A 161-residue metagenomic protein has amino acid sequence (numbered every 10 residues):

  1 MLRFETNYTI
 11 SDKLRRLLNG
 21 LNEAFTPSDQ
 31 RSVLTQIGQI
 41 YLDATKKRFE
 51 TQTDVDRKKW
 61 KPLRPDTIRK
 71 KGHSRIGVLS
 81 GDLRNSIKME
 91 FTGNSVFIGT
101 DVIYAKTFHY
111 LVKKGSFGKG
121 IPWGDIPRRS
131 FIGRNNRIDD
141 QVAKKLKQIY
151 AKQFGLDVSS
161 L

Functional and structural regions predicted by a protein language model:
M1-L161: Short, Lys/Arg-rich flexible segments
